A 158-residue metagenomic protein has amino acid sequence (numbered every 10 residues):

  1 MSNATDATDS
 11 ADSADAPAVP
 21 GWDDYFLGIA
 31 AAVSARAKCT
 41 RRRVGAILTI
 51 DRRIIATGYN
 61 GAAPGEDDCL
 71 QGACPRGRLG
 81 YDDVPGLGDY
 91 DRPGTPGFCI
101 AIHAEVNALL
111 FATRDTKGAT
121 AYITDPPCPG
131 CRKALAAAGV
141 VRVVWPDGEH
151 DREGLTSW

Functional and structural regions predicted by a protein language model:
M1-W158: Zinc-dependent deaminase catalytic domain
